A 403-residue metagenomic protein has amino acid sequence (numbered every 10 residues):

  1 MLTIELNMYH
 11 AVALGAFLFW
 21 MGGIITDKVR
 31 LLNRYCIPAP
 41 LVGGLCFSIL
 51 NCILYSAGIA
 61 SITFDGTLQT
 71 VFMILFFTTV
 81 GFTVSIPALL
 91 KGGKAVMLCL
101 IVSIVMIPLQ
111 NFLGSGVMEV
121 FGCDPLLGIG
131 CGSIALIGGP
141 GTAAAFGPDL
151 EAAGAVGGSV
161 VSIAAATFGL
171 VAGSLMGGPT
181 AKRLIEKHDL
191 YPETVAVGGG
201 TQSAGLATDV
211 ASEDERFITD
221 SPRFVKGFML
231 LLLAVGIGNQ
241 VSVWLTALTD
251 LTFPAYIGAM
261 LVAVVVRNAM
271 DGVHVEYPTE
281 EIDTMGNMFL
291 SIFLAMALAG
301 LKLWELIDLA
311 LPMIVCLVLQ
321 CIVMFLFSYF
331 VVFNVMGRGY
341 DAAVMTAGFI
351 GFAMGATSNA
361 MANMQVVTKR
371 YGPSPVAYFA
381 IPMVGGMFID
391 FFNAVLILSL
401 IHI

Functional and structural regions predicted by a protein language model:
M1-L6, K182-F228, D271: Intrinsically disordered, low-complexity non-transmembrane regions of multi-pass membrane transporters
L2-M8, L32-C36, I59-Q69, G158-A165 (+2 more regions): Interfacial loop-to-helix junctions that mark the boundaries of transmembrane helices in multi-pass membrane
I4-F17, T63-F76, G132-S133, D250-L261 (+2 more regions): Structural signature of hydrophobic alpha-helical transmembrane segments
L18, L45-C52, D65-G93, M260-A269 (+1 more regions): Hydrophobic transmembrane alpha-helices of secondary-active transporters and Na+-translocating membrane complexes
V71, S85-S115, T167, A299-Y329: Entry/N-cap segments of selected transmembrane alpha helices and their immediately preceding amphipathic helices
L113, V117-G157, V161, F168 (+4 more regions): Alpha-helical membrane segments and immediately flanking helix-loop junctions that form or couple to the substrate/ion
L230-V332: Transmembrane helical segments that form the transport core of multi-pass membrane transport proteins
I401-I403: Conserved small/polar residues in nucleotide/adenosyl-binding loops
